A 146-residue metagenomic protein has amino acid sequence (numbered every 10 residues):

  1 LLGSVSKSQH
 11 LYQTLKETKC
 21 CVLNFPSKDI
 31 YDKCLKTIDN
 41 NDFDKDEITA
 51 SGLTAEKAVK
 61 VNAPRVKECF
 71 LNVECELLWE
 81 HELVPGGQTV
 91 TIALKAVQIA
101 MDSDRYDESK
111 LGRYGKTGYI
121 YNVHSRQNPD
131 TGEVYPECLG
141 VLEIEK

Functional and structural regions predicted by a protein language model:
L1-K146: Basic, polyanion-binding surface patches
